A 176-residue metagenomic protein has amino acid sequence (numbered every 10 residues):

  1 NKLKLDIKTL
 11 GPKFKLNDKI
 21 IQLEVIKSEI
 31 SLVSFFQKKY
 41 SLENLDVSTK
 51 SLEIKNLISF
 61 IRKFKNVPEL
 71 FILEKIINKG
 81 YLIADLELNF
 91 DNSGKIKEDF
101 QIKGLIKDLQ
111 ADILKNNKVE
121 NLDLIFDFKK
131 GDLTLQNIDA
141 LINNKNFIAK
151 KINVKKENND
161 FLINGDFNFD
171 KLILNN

Functional and structural regions predicted by a protein language model:
N1-F60, L70-L105, L109, T134-L141 (+2 more regions): Flexible beta-edge/linker motif
I54-S59, I113-K115, L174-N176: Outer-membrane beta-barrel proteins
F60-N66, V119-L122: Flexible, surface-exposed loop regions and adjacent strand-edge segments of Gram-negative outer-membrane beta-barrel
I113-N117, I142-N144: Short, solvent-exposed secondary-structure boundary motifs
N117-V119, D132-L133, F147: Short solvent-exposed loop/turn micro-motifs enriched in small/polar/acidic residues
